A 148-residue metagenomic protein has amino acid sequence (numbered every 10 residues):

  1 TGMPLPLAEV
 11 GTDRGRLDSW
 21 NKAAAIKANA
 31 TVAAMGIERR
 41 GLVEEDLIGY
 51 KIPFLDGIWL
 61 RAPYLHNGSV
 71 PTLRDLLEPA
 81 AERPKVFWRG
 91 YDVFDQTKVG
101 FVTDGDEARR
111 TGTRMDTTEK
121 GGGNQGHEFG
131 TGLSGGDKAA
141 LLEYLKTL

Functional and structural regions predicted by a protein language model:
T1-L148: Periplasmic c-type cytochrome electron-transfer domains
